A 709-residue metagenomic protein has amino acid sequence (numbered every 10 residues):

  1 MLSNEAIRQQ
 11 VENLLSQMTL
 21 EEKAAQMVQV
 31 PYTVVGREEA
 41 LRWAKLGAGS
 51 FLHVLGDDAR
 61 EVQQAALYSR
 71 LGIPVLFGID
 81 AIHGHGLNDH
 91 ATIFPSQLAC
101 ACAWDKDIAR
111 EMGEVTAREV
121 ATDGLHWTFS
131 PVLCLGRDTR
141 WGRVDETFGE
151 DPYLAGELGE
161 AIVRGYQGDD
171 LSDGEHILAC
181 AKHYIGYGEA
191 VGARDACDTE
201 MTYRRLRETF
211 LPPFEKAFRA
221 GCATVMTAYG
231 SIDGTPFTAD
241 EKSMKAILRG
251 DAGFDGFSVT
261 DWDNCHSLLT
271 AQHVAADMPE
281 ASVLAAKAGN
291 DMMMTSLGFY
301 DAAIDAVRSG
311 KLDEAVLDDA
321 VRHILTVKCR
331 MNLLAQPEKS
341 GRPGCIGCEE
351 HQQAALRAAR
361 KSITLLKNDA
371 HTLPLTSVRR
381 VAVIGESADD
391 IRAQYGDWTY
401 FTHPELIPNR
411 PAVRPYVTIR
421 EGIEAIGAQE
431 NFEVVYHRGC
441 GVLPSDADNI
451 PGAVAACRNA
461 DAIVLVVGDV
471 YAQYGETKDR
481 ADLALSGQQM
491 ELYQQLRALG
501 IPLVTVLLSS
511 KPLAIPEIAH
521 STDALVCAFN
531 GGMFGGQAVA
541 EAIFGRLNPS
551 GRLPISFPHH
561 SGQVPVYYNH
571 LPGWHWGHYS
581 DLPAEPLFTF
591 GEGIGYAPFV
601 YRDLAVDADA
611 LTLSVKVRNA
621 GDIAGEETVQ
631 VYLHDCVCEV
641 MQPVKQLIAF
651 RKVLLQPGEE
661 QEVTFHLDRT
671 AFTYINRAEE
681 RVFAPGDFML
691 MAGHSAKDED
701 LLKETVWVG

Functional and structural regions predicted by a protein language model:
M1-A678, V682-D698, T705-G709: Glycoside hydrolase catalytic-domain context in secreted enzymes
